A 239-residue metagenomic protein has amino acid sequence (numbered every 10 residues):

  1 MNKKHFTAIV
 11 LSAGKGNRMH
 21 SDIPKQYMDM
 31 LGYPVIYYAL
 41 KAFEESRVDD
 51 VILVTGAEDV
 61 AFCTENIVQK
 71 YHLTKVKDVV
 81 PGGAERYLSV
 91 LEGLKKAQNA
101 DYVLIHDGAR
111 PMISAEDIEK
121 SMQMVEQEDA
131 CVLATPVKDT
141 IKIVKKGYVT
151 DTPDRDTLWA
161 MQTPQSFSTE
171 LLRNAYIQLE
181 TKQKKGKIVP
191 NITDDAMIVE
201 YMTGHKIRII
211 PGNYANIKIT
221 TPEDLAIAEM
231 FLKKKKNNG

Functional and structural regions predicted by a protein language model:
N2, A160-G239: Conserved alpha/beta core of the MobA/IspD/sugar-nucleotide pyrophosphorylase nucleotidyltransferase superfamily
N2-V60: N-terminal glycine-rich phosphate-binding loop and ensuing alpha1 helix
F6, V76-D78: Short, conserved active-site loop motifs that form the nucleotide-linked donor/cofactor pocket
V10, I36, G93, D107 (+3 more regions): Residue-level signal for inorganic ion chemistry
S46-R47, Q69-V76, N99: Short helix-capping segments at alpha-helix termini
D49-V51, D129-A130, K206: Residues at the starts of beta-strands that form the adenosine-phosphate
A61-I67: Acidic helix N-cap motif at the loop->helix transition within catalytic regions of sugar-transfer enzymes
D78, A84-Y148, Q162: Conserved beta-loop-beta/alpha segment of the NTase-like Rossmann-fold superfamily that binds/positions NTPs
